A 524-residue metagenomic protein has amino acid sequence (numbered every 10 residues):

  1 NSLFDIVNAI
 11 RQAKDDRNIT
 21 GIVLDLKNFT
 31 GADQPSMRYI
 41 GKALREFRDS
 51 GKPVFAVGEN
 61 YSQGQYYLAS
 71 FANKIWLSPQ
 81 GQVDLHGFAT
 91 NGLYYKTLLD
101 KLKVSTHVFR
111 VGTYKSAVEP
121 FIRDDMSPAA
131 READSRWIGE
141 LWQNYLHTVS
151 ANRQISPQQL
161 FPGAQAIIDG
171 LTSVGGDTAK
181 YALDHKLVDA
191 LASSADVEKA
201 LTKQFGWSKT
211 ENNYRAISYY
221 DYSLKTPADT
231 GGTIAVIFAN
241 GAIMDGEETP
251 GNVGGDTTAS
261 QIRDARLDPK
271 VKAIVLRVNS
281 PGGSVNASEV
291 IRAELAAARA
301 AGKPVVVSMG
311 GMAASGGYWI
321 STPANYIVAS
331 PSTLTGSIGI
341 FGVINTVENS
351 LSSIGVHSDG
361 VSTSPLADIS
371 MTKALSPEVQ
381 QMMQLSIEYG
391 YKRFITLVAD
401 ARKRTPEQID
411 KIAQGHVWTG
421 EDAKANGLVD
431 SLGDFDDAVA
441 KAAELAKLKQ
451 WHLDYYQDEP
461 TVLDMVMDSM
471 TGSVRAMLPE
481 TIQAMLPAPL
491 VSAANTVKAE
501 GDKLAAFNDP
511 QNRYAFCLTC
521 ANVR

Functional and structural regions predicted by a protein language model:
N1-G92, T226-S350: Cleft-lining beta-strand/loop regions that shape enzyme active-site pockets
Y95-V111, T210-A228, F341, N345 (+4 more regions): Surface-exposed, non-catalytic interaction/assembly patches
K96-A200, E348-A446, Q450, Q483: Charged, glycine-interspersed solvent-exposed loop segments at helix/strand-loop junctions that cap or gate access
V197-V236, I291, D468: Extracytoplasmic and endomembrane cell-envelope/extracellular-matrix remodeling and assembly machinery
D229-I234, F238-D264, D268-K270, D458-R524: Intrinsic disorder and flexible/low-complexity segments
F238-G241, V278-S280, M309-G311, P331-T333 (+9 more regions): Active-site proximal loops enriched in glycine and acidic residues that flank catalytic Cys/His/Asp and coordinate
D437-S469: C-terminal intrinsically disordered, low-complexity extensions immediately downstream of enzyme catalytic cores
